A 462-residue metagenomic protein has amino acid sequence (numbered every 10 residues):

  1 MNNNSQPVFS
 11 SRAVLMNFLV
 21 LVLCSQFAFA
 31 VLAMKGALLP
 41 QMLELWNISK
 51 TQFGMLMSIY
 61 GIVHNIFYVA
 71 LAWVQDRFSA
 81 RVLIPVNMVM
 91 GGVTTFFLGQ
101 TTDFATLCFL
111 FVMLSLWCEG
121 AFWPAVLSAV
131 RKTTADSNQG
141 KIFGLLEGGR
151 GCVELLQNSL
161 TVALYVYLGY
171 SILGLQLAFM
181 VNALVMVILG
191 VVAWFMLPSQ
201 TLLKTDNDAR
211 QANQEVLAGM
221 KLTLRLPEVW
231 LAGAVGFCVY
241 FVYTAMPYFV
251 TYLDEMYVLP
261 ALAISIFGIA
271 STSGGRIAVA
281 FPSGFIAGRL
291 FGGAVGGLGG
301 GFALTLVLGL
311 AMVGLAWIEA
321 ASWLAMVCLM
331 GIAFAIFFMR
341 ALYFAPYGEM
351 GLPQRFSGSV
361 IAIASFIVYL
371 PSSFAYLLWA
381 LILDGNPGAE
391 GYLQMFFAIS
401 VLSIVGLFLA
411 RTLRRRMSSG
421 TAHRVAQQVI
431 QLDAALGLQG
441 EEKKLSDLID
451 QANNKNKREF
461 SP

Functional and structural regions predicted by a protein language model:
K35-L39, E154-T161, L226-A280, R340 (+1 more regions): Extracytoplasmic gate region of multi-pass secondary transporters
I66-F104: Conserved MFS/SLC helix-loop-helix module at the cytosolic interface between two early adjacent transmembrane helices
F67-S79, A278-G293, L383-D384: Helix-to-loop junctions at the C-terminal end of transmembrane segments in multipass secondary transporters
R77-M88, G288-L304: Cytoplasmic membrane-interface "Motif A"-like loop-to-helix N-cap segments of 12-TM Major Facilitator Superfamily
L110-G149: Cytoplasmic helix-loop-helix junction between adjacent transmembrane helices in 12-TM secondary transporters
G140-Y165, S365-Y376: Glycine-rich segments within core transmembrane alpha-helices of 12-TM secondary carriers
W194-K221, S419-D433: Flexible cytoplasmic inter-helical loops of multi-pass small-molecule transporters
G293-Y343: C-terminal transmembrane helical hairpin of 12-TM major facilitator-type secondary transporters
